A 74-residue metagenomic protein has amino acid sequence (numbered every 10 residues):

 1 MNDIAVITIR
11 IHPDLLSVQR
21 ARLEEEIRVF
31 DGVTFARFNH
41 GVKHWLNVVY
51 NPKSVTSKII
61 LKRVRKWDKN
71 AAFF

Functional and structural regions predicted by a protein language model:
M1-D14: Short glycine-/aliphatic-rich beta-strand segments at the starts of folded cytosolic domains
M1-D3, F38-G41: Short, flexible turn/loop "capping" segments at secondary-structure junctions
L15, E24-H40: Short acidic amphipathic segments
R22-V29, I59-D68: Short amphipathic alpha-helices in soluble, non-transmembrane regions that often serve as interface/regulatory elements
A36, W67-F74: Conserved short beta-strand edge segments in small beta-sheet-based binding/regulatory domains
H44-V49: A generic structural motif
Y50-V55: Helix N-cap motif at beta-to-alpha junctions
